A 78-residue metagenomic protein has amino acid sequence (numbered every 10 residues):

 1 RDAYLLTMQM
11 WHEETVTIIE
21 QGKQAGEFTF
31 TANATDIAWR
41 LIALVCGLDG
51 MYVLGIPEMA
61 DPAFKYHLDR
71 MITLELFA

Functional and structural regions predicted by a protein language model:
R1-V16: Short secondary-structure transition hinges
H12-A25, T35, I42-L44, G50 (+1 more regions): C-terminal peripheral helix-coil segments that are non-catalytic and often amphipathic
